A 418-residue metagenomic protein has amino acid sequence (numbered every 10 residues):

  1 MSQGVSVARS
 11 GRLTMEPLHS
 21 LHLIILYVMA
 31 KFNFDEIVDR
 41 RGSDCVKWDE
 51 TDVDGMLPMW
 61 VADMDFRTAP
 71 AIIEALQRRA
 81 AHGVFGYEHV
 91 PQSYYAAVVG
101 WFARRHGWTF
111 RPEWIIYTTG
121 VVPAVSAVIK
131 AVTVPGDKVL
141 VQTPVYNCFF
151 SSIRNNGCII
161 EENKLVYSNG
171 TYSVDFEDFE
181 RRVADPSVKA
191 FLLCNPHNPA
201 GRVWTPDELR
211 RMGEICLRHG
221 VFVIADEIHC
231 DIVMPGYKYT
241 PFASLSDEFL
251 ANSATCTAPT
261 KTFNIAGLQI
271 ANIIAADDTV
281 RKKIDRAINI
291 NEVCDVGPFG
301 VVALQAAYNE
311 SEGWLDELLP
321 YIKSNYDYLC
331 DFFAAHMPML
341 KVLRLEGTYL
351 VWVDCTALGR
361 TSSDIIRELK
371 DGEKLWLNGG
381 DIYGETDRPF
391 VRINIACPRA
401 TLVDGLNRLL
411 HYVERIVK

Functional and structural regions predicted by a protein language model:
S2-S6, S10: Ser/Thr/Pro/Gly-rich low-complexity, intrinsically disordered segments
G4, E16-P17, R181, R415: Intrinsic disorder/low-complexity segments enriched in polar/small residues
S6, S20, N33-D35: Generic early N-terminus positional signal peaking at residue ~5-7
R12-V28: Short, Lys/Arg-enriched N-terminal segments with co-localized hydrophobic residues within the first ~10-30 amino acids
I24-M29, D35, D52-L57, A62-R78 (+1 more regions): PLP-dependent class I/II
R40-V53: An N-terminal-biased, well-structured beta-alpha scaffold segment characteristic of Rossmann-like dinucleotide-binding
R79, G86-T119: Conserved N-terminal alpha-helix of the aminotransferase class I/II PLP-enzyme fold
